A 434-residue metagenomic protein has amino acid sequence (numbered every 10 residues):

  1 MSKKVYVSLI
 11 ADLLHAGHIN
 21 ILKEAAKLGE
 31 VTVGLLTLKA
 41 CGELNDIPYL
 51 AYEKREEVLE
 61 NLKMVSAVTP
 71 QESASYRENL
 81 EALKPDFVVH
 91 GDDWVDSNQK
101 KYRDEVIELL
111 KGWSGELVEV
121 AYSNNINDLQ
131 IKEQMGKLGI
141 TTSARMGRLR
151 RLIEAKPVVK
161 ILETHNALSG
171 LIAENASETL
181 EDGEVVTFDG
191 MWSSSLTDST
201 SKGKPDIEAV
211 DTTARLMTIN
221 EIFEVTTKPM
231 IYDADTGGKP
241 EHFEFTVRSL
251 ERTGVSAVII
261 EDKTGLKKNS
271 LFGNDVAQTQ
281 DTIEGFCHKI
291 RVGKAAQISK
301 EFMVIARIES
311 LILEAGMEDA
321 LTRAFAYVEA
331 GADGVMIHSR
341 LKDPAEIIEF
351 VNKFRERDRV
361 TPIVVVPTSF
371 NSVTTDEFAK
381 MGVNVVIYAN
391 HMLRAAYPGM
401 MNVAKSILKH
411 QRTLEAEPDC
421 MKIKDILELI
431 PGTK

Functional and structural regions predicted by a protein language model:
M1-T141: Nucleotidyltransferase catalytic core that binds NTPs
L36, S73, D93, L196 (+3 more regions): Flexible loop residues that form catalytic and substrate-binding hotspots at small-molecule/glycan-binding clefts
E43-L44, N98-K100, D128-Q130, S201-K204 (+2 more regions): Short, charged, surface-exposed secondary-structure boundary motifs
L59, L80, I131, A173 (+2 more regions): Hydrophobic packing residues within well-ordered alpha-helices of enzyme cores
N61-K63, D92-E105, E116-Y122, T218-E224 (+4 more regions): Short, basic, helix/turn surface patches
P70, H90, E119, A306 (+2 more regions): Structural signal for conserved beta-strand scaffold positions within catalytic alpha/beta enzyme cores
S123-N125, G136-L149, L168, H391-K434: Extended, intrinsically disordered, low-complexity segments
T142-T368, S372-I387, A395: Alpha/beta enzyme core
